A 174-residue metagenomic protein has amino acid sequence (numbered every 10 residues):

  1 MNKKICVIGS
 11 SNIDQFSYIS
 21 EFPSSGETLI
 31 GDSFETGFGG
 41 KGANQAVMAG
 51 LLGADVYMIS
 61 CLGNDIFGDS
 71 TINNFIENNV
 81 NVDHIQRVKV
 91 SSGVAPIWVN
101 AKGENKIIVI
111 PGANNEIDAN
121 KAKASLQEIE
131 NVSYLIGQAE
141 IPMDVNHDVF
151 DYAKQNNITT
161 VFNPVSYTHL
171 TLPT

Functional and structural regions predicted by a protein language model:
M1-C61, I66-S70: Glycine-rich phosphate/adenosyl-contacting loop at the front of the ribokinase-like
E27-L29, T36, L51-S133: Conserved N-terminal subdomain of the carbohydrate kinase-like
G50, H147-K154: Surface-exposed amphipathic alpha-helices with a cationic face
N64-D65, E140-M143, P164-Y167: Short beta->alpha connector loops
N115-N120, T160-Y167: Short gly/ser/thr-rich secondary-structure transition/capping motifs
A153-V161: Short beta-strand/loop segments at the ligand-binding rim of alpha/beta enzyme cores
T168-T174: Conserved small/polar residues in nucleotide/adenosyl-binding loops
